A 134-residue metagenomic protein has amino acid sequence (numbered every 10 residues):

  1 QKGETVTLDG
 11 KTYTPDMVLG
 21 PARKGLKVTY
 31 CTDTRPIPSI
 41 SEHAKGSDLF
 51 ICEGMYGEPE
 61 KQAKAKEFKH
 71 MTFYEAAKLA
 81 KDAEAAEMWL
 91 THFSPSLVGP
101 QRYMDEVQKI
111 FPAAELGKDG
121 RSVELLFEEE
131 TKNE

Functional and structural regions predicted by a protein language model:
Q1-L90, Q101-Y103, F127-E134: Metal-dependent phosphodiesterase/nuclease catalytic metal-binding core
M55, F93, D119: Flexible loop residues that form catalytic and substrate-binding hotspots at small-molecule/glycan-binding clefts
P95-G99: Conserved Class I SAM-dependent methyltransferase catalytic core
P100-S122: Short, electropositive alpha-helical surface patch
